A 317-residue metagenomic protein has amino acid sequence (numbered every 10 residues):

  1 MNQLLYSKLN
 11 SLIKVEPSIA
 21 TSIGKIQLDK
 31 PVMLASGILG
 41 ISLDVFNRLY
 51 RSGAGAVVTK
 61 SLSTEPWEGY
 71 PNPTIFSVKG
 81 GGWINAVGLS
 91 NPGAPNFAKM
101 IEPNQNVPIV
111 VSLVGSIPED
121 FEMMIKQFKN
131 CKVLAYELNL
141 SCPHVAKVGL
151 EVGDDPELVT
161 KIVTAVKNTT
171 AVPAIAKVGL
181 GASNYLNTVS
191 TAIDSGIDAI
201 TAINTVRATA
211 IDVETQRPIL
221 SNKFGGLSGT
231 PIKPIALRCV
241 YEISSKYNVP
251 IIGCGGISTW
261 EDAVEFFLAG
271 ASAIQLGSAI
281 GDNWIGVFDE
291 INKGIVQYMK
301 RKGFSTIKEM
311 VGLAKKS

Functional and structural regions predicted by a protein language model:
M1-I109, V114: N-terminal capping/small domains of soluble enzymes
V32-S36, V57-T59, I109-L113, Y136-L138 (+5 more regions): Hydrophobic faces of well-ordered beta-strands that scaffold small-molecule active sites in alpha/beta enzyme cores
G37-L39, S112-S116, V178-N184, V249-E261: Glycine-rich beta-to-alpha transition loops that act as phosphate-gripper elements at the mouths of alpha/beta enzyme
D44-N47, F121-Q127, A182-S195, S245-K246 (+1 more regions): Catalytic cores of alpha/beta
T59-T64, L140-C142, A199-T209, G256-I257 (+1 more regions): Glycine-rich phosphate-binding active-site loops on the catalytic face of alpha/beta enzymes
G69-G80, I211-G225, A279-F304: C-terminal helical cap(s) of enzyme catalytic domains, especially alpha/beta-barrels
G82-A86, P143-E157, T188-S245, V249: Glycine/Thr-rich beta-alpha phosphate-binding loop at enzyme active sites
L113-T170, V178, L186-A199, I203 (+1 more regions): Conserved alpha/beta-domain cores
